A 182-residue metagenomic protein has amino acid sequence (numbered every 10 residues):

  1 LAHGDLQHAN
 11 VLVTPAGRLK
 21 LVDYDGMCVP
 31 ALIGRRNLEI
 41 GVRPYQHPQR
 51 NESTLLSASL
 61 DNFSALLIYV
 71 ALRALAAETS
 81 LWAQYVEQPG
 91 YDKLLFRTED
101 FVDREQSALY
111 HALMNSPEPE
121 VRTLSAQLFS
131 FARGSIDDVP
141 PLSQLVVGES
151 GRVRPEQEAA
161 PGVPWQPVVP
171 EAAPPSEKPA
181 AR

Functional and structural regions predicted by a protein language model:
L1-A9, V13-T14: Catalytic-loop of the protein kinase fold
D23-C28: Activation of the activation-loop gatekeeper triad in protein kinase-fold domains
V29, I68-L72: Conserved hydrophobic scaffold of the eukaryotic protein kinase-like catalytic domain
R35-R50: Conserved activation segment of eukaryotic-like protein kinases, specifically the C-terminal portion of the activation
R50-S59: Conserved end of the kinase activation segment
A74-P179: Helical subdomain adjoining the active site within ATP-dependent kinase catalytic cores
